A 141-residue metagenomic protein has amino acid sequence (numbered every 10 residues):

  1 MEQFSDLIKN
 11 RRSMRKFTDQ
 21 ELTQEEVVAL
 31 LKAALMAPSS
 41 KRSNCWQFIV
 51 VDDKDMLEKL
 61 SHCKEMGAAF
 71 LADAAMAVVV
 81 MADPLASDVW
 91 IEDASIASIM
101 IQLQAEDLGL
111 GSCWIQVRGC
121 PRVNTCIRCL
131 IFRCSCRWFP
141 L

Functional and structural regions predicted by a protein language model:
M1-V27, W138-L141: Specificity-determining recognition surfaces
L7, C63, C126: Residues that form generic nucleotide/phosphate-binding pockets
R11-R15, L57, I101: Short, cationic motifs built from Arg/Lys/His that form the positively charged side of catalytic pockets
E25-K32, M36-A97: Glycine/small-residue-rich phosphate/adenosyl-binding loop
A34-L35, V78, A86-I127: Small-aliphatic-rich amphipathic alpha-helix that forms the alpha element of a beta-alpha
Q47, R118, P140: Residue-level "edge-of-site" marker
A69-D73, A77, I127-L141: A glycine-rich helix N-cap at a beta->alpha junction
